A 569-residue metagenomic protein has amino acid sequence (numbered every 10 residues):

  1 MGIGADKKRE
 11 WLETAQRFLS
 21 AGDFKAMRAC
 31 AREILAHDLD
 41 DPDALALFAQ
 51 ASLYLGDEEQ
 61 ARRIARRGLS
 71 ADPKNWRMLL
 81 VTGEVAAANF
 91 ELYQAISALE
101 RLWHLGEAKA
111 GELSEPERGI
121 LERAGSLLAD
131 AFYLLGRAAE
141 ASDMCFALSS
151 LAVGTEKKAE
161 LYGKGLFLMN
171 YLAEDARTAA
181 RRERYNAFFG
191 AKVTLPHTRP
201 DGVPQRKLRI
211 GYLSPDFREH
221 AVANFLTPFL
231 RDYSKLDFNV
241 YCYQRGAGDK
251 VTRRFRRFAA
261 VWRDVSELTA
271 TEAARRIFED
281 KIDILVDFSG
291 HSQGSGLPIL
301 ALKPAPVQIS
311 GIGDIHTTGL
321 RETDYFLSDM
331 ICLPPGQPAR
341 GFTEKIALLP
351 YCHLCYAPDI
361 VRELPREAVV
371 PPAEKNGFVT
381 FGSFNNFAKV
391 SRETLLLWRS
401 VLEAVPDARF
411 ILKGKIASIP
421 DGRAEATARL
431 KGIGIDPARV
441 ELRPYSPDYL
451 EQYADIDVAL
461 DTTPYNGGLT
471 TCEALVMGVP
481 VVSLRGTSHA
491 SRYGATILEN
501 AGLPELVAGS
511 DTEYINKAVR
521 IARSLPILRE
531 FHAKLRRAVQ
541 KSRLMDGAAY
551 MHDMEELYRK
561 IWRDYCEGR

Functional and structural regions predicted by a protein language model:
M1-F378, G432-I435, P447-I456, T470 (+2 more regions): Alpha-helical solenoid repeat scaffolds of the TPR/TPR-like class and their adjacent stem/linker regions that mediate
F229-D232, L236, R392-P406: Short hydrophobic signal-anchor/transmembrane segments that target glycosyltransferases and glycosylation machinery
Y243-G248, R409-A424: Glycosyltransferase donor-sugar binding loop
S289, D461-G467, R485: Short Ser/Thr-rich beta->loop micro-motif in glycosyltransferases that lines and helps position the nucleotide-sugar
L460, A474: Donor-sugar nucleotide-binding helix/loop cap in glycosyltransferases
L475-V476, E499: Short alpha-helix at the nucleotide-sugar/activated-sugar donor binding site of glycosyltransferases and closely
P480-H489: Short hydrophobic beta-strand element within catalytic cores of glycosyltransferases and related nucleotide-activated
Y493-E505: Acidic, glycine-centered active-site loop in nucleotide-sugar glycosyltransferases
